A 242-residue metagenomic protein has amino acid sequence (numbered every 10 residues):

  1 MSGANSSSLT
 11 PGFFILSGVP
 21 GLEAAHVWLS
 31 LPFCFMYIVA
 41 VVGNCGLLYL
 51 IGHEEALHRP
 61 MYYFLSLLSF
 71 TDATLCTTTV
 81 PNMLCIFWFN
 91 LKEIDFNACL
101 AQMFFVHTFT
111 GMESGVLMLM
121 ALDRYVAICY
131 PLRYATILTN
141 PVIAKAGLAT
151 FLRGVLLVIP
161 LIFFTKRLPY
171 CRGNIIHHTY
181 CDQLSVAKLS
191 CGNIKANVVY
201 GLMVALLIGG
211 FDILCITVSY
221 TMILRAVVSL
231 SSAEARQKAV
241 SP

Functional and structural regions predicted by a protein language model:
M1-P242: Transmembrane helical core of 7TM receptor-like proteins
